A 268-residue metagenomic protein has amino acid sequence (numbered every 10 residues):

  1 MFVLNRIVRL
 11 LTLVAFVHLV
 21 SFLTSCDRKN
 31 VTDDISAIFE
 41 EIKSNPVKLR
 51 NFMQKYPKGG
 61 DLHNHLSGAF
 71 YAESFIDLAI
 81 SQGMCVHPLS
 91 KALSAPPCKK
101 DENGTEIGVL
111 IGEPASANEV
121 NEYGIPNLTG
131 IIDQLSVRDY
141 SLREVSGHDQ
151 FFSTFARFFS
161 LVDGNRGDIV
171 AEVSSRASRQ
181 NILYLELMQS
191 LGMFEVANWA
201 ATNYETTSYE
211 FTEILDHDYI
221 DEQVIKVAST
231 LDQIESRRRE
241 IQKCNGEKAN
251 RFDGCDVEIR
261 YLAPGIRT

Functional and structural regions predicted by a protein language model:
F2-T12: Bacterial N-terminal signal peptides that target proteins for export
L11-S21: Bacterial N-terminal signal peptides
C26-T268: Metal-cofactor-binding active-site regions of metalloenzymes
